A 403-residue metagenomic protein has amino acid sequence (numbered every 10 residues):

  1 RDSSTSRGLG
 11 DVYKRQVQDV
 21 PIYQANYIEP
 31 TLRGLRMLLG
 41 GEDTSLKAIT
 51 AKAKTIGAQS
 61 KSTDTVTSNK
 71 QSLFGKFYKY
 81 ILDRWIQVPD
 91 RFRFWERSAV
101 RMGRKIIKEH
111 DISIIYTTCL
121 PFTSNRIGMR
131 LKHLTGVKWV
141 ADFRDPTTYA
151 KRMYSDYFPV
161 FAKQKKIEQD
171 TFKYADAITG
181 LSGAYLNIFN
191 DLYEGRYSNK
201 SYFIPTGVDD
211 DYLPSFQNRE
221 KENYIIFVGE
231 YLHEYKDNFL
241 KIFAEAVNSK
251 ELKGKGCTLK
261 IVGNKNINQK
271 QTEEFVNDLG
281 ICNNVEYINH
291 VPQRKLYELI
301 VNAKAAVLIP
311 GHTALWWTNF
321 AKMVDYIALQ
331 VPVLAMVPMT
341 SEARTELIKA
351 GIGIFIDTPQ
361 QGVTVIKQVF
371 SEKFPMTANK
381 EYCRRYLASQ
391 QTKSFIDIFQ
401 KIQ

Functional and structural regions predicted by a protein language model:
D2-Q16: Single conserved hydrophobic/aromatic residue that forms the stacking wall/gate of nucleotide- or nucleobase-binding
P21-Q24, G256, V262-K265, Q269-Y297: Nucleotide-activated donor-binding/catalytic signature segment of Leloir-type glycosyltransferases, i.e., the conserved
R101-R104, T123-R126, R130-L134, P159-I178: Membrane-proximal helix-turn-helix segments that form the acceptor-binding/catalytic region of lipid-linked
T135-V140, Y149-D170, D210: Nucleotide-sugar donor phosphate/pyrophosphate-binding loop at the beta->alpha transition of glycosyltransferases
A184, G207: Carbohydrate-associated surface elements
Q217-A244, Q391: Conserved donor-binding/catalytic core segment of Leloir-type glycosyltransferases
E234-N238, P292-E298, A306-D325, L334-T345: Nucleotide-sugar-dependent
D357-T364, S371-I402: A charged, aromatic-enriched C-terminal amphipathic alpha-helix characteristic of glycosyltransferases across folds
